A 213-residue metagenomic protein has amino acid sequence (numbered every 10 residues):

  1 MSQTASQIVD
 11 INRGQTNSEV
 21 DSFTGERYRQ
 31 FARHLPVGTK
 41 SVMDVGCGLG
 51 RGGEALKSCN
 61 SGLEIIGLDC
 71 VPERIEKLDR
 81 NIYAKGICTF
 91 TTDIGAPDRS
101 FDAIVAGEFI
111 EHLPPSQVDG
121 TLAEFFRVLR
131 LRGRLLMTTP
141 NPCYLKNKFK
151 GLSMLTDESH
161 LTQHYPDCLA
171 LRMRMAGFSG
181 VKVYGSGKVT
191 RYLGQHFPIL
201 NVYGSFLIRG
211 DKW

Functional and structural regions predicted by a protein language model:
M1-R99, A103-G107, S116-L122, F126 (+6 more regions): Conserved N-terminal segment of class I S-adenosyl-L-methionine
F109-H112, N141: Hydrophobic adenine-recognition pocket in adenosine-nucleotide-binding enzymes
L113-P114, L129-L131: Helix-to-beta-strand junctions that scaffold the AdoMet/dcAdoMet cofactor pocket in Class I SAM-dependent enzymes
G133-T139: Conserved beta-strand signature within the Rossmann-like core of class I S-adenosyl-L-methionine
T139-H160: Short, glycine-/aromatic-enriched active-site segment of Class I SAM-dependent methyltransferases
L152-S153, H196-I199: Short low-complexity, flexible loop/linker segments enriched in glycine and/or proline with clustered acidic
T156-A170, A176: Conserved catalytic/acceptor-binding region of the Class I
